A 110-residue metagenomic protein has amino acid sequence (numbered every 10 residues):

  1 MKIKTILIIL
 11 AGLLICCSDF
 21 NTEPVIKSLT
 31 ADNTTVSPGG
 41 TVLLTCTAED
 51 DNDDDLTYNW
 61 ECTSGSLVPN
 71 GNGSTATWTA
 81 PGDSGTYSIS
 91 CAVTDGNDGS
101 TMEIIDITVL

Functional and structural regions predicted by a protein language model:
L14-C16: C-terminal motif of bacterial Sec signal peptides marking the signal peptidase cleavage site
P24-V25: Proline-centered linker/hinge motifs at extracellular inter-domain junctions
A31-S37: Short beta-strand segments of immunoglobulin-like
G39-A48: A short beta-strand segment in extracellular, disulfide-stabilized domains
A48-N52, D95: Extracellular acidic, Ser/Thr/Pro-rich low-complexity tracts
N52-N59: Solvent-exposed loop segments of extracellular immunoglobulin-like
E61-W78: Surface-exposed, flexible coil segments in extracellular/virion-facing regions
